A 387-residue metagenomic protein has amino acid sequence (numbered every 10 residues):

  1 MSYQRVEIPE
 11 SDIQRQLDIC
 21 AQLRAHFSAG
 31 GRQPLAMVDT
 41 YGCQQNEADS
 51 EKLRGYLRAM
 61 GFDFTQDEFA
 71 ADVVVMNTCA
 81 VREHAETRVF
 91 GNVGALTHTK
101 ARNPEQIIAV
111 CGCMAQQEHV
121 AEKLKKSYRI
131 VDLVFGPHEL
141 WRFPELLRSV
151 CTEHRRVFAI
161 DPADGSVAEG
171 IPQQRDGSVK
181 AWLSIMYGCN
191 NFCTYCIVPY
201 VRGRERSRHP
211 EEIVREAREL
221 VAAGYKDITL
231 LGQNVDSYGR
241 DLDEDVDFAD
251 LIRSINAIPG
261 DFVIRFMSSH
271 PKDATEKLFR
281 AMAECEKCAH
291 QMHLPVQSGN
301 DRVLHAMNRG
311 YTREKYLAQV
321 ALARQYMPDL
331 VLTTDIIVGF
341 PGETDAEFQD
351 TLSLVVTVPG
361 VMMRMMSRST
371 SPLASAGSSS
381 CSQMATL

Functional and structural regions predicted by a protein language model:
M1-Y238, K277, M292, E314-L322 (+3 more regions): Proteins enriched for Cys/Gly/acidic motifs involved in redox and nucleic-acid/cofactor modification
D72, R156, D245, I337 (+1 more regions): Detector for intrinsically disordered, low-structure N-terminal pre-sequences
A101-P104, R129-I130, G260, E286 (+2 more regions): Proline-centered flexible-loop/turn and helix-kink motifs
I108-V110, Q117-H119, A222-F348: Conserved SAM/AdoMet-binding glycine-rich loop
T344-R364, R368, L387: Structured C-terminal cores of nucleic-acid metabolism proteins
S367-S371, S375-S382, T386: Low-acidity, Ser/Thr- and Arg-rich intrinsically disordered low-complexity segments
